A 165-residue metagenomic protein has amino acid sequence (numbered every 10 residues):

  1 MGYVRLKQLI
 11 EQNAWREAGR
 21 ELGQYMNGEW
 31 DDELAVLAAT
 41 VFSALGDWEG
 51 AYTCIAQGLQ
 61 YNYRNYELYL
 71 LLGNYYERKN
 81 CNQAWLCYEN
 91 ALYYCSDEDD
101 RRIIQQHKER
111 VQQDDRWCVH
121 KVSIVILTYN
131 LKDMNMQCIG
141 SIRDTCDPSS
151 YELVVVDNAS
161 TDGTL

Functional and structural regions predicted by a protein language model:
K7, T40, N74-E77: Residue-level recognition of tetratricopeptide repeat
Q12, L45, R78-K79: Structural motif corresponding to the intra-repeat A-B loop/turn of tetratricopeptide repeats
Q24-Y25, Q57-G58, N90-A91: Canonical positions in the second alpha-helix
E29-W30, Y63, S96: Short coil turns that delineate tetratricopeptide repeat
L34-A35, L68, D100-I104: TPR alpha-solenoid repeat register
W85-D144: N-proximal low-complexity "stem/linker" segments adjacent to membrane-targeting elements
D157-L165: A conserved acidic beta->alpha catalytic loop
